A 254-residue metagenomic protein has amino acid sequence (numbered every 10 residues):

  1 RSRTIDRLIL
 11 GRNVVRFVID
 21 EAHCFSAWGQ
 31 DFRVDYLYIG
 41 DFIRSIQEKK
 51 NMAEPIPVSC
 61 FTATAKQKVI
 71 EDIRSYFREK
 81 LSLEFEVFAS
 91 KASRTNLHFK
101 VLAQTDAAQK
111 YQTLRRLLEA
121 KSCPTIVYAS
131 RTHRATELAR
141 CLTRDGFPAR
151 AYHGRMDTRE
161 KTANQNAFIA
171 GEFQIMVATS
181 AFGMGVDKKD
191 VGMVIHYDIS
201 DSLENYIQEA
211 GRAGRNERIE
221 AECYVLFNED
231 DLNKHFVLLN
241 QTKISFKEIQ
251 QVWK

Functional and structural regions predicted by a protein language model:
R1-K254: Helicase motor core with emphasis on the C-terminal RecA-like subdomain
